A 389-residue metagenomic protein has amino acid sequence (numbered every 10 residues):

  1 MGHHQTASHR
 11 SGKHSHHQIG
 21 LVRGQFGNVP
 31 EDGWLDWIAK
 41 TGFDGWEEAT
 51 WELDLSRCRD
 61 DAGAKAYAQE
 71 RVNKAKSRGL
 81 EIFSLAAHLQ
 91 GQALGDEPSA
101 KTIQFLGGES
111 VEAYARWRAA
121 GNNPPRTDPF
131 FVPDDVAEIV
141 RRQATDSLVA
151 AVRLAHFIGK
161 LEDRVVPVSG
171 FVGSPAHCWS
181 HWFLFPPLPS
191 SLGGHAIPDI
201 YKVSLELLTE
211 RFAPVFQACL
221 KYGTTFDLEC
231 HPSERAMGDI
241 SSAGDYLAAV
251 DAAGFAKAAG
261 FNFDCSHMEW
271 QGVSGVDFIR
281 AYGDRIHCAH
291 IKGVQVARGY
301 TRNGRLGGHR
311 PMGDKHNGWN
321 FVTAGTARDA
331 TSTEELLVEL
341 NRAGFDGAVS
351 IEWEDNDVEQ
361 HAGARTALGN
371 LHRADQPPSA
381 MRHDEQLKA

Functional and structural regions predicted by a protein language model:
H9, K76-S77, L94-G260, M381: Active-site acidic/histidine proton-transfer and metal-coordination neighborhood in alpha/beta enzyme cores
R10-G12, L35-G42, A62-S84, K101 (+5 more regions): Acidic (Asp/Glu)-rich catalytic clusters
R10-P30: Boundary/entry segment of secreted carbohydrate-active catalytic domains
G12, I19, A39, G45-W46 (+3 more regions): Acidic/histidine-rich catalytic cores of soluble enzymes
Q25-G27, T50-D54, H88-G91, V172-A176 (+4 more regions): Active-site-proximal loop/turn and secondary-structure-junction residues that shape catalytic pockets, frequently
G27-I38, Q143-V152, W270-R280, T333-L336: Short, acidic/polar
E31-L53: Catalytic domains of carbohydrate-active enzymes, especially glycoside hydrolases
E48-V72, H177-W179: Glycine-rich, proline-tolerant flexible connector loops at the mouths of alpha/beta enzymes
